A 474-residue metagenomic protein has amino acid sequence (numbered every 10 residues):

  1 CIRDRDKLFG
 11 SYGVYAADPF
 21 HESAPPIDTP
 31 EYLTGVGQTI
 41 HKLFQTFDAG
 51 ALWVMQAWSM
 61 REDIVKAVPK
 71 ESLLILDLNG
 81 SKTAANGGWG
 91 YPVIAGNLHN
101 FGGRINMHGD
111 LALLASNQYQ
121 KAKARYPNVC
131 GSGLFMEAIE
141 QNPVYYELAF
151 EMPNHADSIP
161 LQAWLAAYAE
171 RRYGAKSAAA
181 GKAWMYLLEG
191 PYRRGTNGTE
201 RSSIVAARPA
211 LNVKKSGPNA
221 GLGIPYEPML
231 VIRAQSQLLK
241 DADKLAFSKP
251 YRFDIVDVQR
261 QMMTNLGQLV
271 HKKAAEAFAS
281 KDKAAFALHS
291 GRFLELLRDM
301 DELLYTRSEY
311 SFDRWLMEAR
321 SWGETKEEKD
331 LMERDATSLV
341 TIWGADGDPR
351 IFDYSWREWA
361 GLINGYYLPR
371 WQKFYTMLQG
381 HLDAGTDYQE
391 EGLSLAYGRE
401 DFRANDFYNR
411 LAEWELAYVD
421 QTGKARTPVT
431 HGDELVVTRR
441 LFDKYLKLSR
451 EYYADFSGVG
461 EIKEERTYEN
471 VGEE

Functional and structural regions predicted by a protein language model:
C1-I2, R298, Y305-G460: Short, small-residue-biased leader/transition segments that mark boundaries at the very start of proteins
R3-R201, V205-Y226, I232, A279-L294 (+2 more regions): Catalytic-core regions of glycoside hydrolase
I105, Q141, L239-F247: N-proximal short alpha-helices
A166, M185, I232-S236, Q261 (+3 more regions): Feature representing long, continuous alpha-helical segments
G223-L245: Polar/charged low-complexity regulatory segments
D241-I255, L303-E318: Short, solvent-exposed, charged loop/turn and helix-capping segments that join or cap alpha-helices on peripheral
S248, R252-D301, A396, E400-R403: Ordered core of a single globular domain
E464-E474: Long, low-complexity, intrinsically disordered segments
